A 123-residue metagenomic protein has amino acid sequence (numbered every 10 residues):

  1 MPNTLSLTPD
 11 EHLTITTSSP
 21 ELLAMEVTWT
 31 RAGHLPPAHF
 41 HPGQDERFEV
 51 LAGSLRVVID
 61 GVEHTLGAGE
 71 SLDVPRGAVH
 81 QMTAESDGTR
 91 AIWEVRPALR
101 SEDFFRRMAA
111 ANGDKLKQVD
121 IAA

Functional and structural regions predicted by a protein language model:
N3-A38, Q44: A short glycine-rich, His/Asp/Glu-containing loop-to-beta-strand
S18-P20, R47, S54, G61-V79: Short acidic-glycine-tyrosine-enriched beta hairpin
P20, T30-H34, S54, E63 (+1 more regions): Short, charged/polar surface micro-motifs in flexible loops or helix N-caps
L23-M25, P36, Q44-E46, L51 (+2 more regions): A generic structural signal for short beta-strands and their flanking turns/coil linkers
E26, L51, V58-D60, G67 (+2 more regions): Beta-strand residues in well-ordered beta-sheet regions across diverse protein folds
A38-H39, D103-F104: A short secondary-structure junction signal
R76-D103: Ligand-binding loop in jelly-roll beta-barrel domains
R107-A123: Acidic/histidine-enriched, glycine/proline-rich intrinsically disordered or flexible terminal extensions
